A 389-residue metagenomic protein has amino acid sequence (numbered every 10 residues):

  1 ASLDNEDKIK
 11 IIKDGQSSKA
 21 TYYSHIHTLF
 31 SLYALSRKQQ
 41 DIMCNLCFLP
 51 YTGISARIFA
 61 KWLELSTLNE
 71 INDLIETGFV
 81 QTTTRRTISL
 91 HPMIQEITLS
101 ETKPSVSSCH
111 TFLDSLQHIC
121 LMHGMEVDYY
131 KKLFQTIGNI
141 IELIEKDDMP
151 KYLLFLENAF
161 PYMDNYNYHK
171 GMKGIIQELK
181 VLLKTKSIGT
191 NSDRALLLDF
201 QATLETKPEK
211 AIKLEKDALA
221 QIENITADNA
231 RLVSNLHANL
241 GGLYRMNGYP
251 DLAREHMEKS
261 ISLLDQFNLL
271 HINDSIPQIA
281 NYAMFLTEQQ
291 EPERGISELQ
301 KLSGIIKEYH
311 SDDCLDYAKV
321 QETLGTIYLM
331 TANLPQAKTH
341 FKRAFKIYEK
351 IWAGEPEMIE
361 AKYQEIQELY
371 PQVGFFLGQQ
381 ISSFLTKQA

Functional and structural regions predicted by a protein language model:
A1-Q39: Loop-to-helix "switch" segment enriched in basic and acidic residues adjacent to catalytic/ligand pockets
I26-T102, H110: C-terminal boundary/linker of central alpha/beta nucleotide-binding cores
S108-G189, D193-A195: Extended alpha-helical scaffolding segments used for macromolecular assembly and cargo binding
L133, Y152, S187, S192-R194 (+7 more regions): Residues that mark the junctions of alpha-helical repeat units in TPR/alpha-solenoid scaffolds
I141, K180-K184, L219-N224, I261-Q266 (+2 more regions): Amphipathic alpha-helical segments of tetratricopeptide repeats
K146-D147, T185-G189, N224-D228, Q266-L270 (+2 more regions): Short coil/turn linkers that connect adjacent helices within long alpha-helical scaffolds, especially alpha-solenoid
E157, P161-D164, S192-T206, R231-M246 (+4 more regions): Conserved alpha-helical positions within TPR/SEL1-like repeat arrays
